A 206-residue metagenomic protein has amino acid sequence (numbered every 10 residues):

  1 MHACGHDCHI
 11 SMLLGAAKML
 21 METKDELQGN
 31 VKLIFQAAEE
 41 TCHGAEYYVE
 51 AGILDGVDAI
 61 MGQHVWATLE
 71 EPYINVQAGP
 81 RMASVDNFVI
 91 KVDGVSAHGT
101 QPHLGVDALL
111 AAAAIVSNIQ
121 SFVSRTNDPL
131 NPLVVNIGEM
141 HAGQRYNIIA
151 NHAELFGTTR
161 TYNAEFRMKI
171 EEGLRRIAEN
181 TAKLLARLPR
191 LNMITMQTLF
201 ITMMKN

Functional and structural regions predicted by a protein language model:
M1, D7-C8, D25-A150: Histidine/acidic-residue-rich, glycine-tolerant segments that coordinate divalent metal ions
I10, C42-H43, A164, I201: Loop/helix-junction capping segments adjacent to catalytic residues or to phosphate/diphosphate-binding pockets
I10-A17: DPxDG-like acidic metal-binding loop motif
S11, V106-L110, M168, E172: A generic "alpha-helical surface" signal
G15, H43-E46, H103, K169-E172 (+1 more regions): Generic recognition of short, well-ordered alpha-helical segments
A17-M21, V49, Q120, E179: Generic structural signal for well-ordered alpha-helical scaffold segments
K18-D25, L184: Alpha-helix C-terminal capping segments
A113-N206: Metal-dependent amide/peptide-bond hydrolase catalytic core, centered on the "pita-bread" metallohydrolase fold
